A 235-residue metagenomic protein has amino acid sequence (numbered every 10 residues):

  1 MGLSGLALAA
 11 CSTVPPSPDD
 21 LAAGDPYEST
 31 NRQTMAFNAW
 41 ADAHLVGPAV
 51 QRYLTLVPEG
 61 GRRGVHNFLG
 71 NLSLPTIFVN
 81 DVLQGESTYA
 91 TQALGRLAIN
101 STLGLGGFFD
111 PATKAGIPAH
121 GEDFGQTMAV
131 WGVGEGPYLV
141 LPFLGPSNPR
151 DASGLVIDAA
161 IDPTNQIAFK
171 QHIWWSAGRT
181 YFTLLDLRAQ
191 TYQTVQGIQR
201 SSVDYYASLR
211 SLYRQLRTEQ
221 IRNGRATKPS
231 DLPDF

Functional and structural regions predicted by a protein language model:
M1-S4: Sec-dependent N-terminal signal peptides
A7-A10: C-terminal motif of bacterial Sec signal peptides marking the signal peptidase cleavage site
V14, P18-L21, Q126, W131-F235: A structured, mid-to-C-terminal "fold-capping" secondary-structure block
D25-E59: Post-signal-peptide N-terminal segment of Sec-exported extracytoplasmic proteins
T34, V50-V65, Q84-G85, Q92 (+1 more regions): N-terminal post-signal-peptidase region of extra-cytosolic proteins
H44, G64-G70: Short, surface-exposed glycine/acidic/tryptophan-bearing loops
N71-P149: Mid-length scaffold segments of soluble, non-membrane domains
